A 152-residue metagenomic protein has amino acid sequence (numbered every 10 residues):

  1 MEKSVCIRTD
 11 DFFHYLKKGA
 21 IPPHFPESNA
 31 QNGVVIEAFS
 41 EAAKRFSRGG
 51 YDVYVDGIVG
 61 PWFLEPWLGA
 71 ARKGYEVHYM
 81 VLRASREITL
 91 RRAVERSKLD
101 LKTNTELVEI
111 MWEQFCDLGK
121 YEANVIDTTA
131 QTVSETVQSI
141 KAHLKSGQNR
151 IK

Functional and structural regions predicted by a protein language model:
M1-K44: Conserved substrate/cofactor phosphate-moiety recognition/catalytic segment in nucleotide-dependent phosphotransferases
D11-F13, R83-I88, Q131-T132: Conserved nucleotide-binding/hydrolysis micro-motifs of P-loop NTPases
A30-H78: Glycine-rich phosphate-binding loop used to anchor ATP phosphates in small-molecule kinases, encompassing both
N32-S40, R83, E109-W112, V137: Amphipathic alpha-helical transducer elements in NTP-driven molecular machines
A43, I140, L144: Hydrophobic "lid"/C-terminal helical patch of Rossmann-like NAD(P)-dependent dehydrogenase/epimerase domains
S47, L144-N149: Short, hydrophobic alpha-helical segments
K73-A93, I126: Conserved phosphate-donor/acceptor-positioning beta-strand/loop module used by diverse small-molecule
E95-S139, Q148-K152: Small-molecule kinase domains that catalyze NTP-dependent phosphoryl transfer to phosphate-bearing small molecules
